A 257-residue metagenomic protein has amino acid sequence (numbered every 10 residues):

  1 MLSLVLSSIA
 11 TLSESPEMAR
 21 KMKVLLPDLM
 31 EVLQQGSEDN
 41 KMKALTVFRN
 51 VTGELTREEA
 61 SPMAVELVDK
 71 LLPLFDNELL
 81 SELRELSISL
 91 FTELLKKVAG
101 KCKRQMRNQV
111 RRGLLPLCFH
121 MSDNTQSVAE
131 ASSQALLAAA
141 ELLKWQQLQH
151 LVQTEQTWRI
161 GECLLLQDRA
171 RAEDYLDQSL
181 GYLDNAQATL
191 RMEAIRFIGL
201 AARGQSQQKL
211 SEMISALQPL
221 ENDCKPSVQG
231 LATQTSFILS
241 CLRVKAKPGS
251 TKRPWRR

Functional and structural regions predicted by a protein language model:
M1, P16-E17, D28-K43, E58 (+7 more regions): Short coil/turn segments at helix-helix junctions and helix-capping linkers within large alpha-helical proteins
L4, V24, K43-T46, P62 (+5 more regions): Generic alpha-helical secondary structure signal
V5-S15, L29-L33, A44-T56, L71-D76 (+6 more regions): Hydrophobic residues within the alpha-helices of tandem HEAT/HEAT-like
M18-L29, A60-L72, K103-L114, D168-L180 (+1 more regions): Core helices of alpha-solenoid repeat scaffolds
L29-V32, V51, L67-K70, Q109-G113 (+4 more regions): Short alpha-helical linear motifs
L55-A60, A64, K101-R107, Q149-T154 (+1 more regions): HEAT/armadillo-like alpha-solenoid scaffolds in large eukaryotic assembly and transport factors
E130-A131, E141-A194: Extended repeat-based solenoid scaffolds, especially LRR ectodomains and other repeat-derived architectures
A131, I198-R257: C-terminal interaction modules of eukaryotic adaptor/scaffold proteins
